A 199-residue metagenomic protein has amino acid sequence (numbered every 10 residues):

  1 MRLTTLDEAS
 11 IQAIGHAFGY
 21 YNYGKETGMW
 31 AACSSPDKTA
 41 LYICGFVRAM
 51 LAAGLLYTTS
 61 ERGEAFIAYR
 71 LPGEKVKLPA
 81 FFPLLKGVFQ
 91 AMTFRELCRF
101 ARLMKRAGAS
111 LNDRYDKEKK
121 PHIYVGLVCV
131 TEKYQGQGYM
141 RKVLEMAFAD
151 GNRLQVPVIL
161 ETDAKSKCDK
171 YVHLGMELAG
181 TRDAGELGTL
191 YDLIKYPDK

Functional and structural regions predicted by a protein language model:
M1-H16: A short beta-loop-alpha structural element at the N-terminal edge of CoA-dependent acyl/N-acetyltransferase catalytic
C33-L55: Active-site rim helix/loop that mediates acceptor-substrate recognition in acyltransferases
A53-R70: Conserved beta-hairpin
F66-V128: Conserved acyl-donor/pantetheine-binding loop and adjacent beta-alpha core of acyl/acetyltransferases and related
H122-I123, D150-D163: Conserved GNAT acetyl-CoA-binding A-motif
G126-Q135, I159-D169, E186, Y196-P197: Conserved beta-strand-loop-alpha-helix junction that forms the acyl-donor binding cleft
V130, G136-A149: Conserved acetyl-CoA-binding loop-helix of GNAT-fold acetyltransferases
R141, R153-Q155, A164-T181: Conserved active-site alpha-helix within GNAT-family acetyltransferase domains
